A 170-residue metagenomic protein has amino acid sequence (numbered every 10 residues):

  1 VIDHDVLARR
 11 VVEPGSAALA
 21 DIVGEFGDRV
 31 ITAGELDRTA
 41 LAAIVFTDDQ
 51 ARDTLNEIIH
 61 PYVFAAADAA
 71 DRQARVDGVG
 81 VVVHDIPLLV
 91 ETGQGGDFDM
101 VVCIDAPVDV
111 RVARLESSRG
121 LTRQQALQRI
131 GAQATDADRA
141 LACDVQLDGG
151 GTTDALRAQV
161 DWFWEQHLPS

Functional and structural regions predicted by a protein language model:
V1-P14, G24, D28, S117 (+1 more regions): N-terminal polybasic phosphate/anion-binding patch
V6-R9, V30, A106-D109, Q128-G131 (+1 more regions): Short, acidic/turn-prone active-site loops that include or flank metal/cofactor- and phosphate-binding residues
V6-V81: ATP-dependent small-molecule kinase phosphotransfer cores that center on conserved nucleotide phosphate-binding segments
L36, I58-I59, A106-P107, G131-A134 (+1 more regions): Short beta->alpha linker loops
V63, A67, A74, G95-D97 (+1 more regions): Small-molecule kinase domains that catalyze NTP-dependent phosphoryl transfer to phosphate-bearing small molecules
D68-V76, G80-S117: ATP-dependent NMP and nucleoside kinases share a basic, alpha-helical "lid"
